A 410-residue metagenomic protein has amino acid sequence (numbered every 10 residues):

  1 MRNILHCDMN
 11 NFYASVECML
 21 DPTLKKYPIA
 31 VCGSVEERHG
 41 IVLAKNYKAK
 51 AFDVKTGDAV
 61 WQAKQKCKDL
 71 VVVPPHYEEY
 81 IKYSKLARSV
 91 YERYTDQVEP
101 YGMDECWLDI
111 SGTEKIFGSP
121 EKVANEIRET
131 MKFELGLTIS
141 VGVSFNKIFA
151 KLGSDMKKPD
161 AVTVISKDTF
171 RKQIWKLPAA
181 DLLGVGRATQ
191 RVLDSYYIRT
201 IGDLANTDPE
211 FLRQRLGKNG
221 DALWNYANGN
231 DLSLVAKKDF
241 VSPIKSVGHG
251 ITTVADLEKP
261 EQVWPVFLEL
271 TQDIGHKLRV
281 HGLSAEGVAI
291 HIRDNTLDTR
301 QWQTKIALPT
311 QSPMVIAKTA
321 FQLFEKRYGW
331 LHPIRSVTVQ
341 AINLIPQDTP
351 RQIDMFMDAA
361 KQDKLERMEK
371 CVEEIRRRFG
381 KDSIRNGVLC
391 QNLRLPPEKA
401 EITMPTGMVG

Functional and structural regions predicted by a protein language model:
M1-N225, K238, H276, A359-G410: Gly/Gly-Pro- and Ser/Thr-rich, intrinsically disordered tail segments characteristic of DNA damage-repair and tolerance
H6, T189-P333: DNA-contacting surface of Y-family translesion DNA polymerases
F12, V35-R38, N295-D298, L344-Q347: Short, charged/polar surface micro-motifs in flexible loops or helix N-caps
Y27, I139, D160, E286-V288 (+2 more regions): Change "...and in nucleic-acid phosphodiester-cleaving endonucleases..." to "...and in nucleic-acid processing enzymes
C106-G112, Q301-T304, R351-M357: Short, hydrophobic beta-strand segments
F145-I148, N228-G229, S284-N295, I334-I345 (+1 more regions): A glycine-rich phosphate-binding loop feature that marks nucleotide/adenosyl-phosphate handling sites
V315, F321-R378: C-terminal hydrophobic structural anchor segments that stabilize assembly/packing rather than catalytic chemistry
